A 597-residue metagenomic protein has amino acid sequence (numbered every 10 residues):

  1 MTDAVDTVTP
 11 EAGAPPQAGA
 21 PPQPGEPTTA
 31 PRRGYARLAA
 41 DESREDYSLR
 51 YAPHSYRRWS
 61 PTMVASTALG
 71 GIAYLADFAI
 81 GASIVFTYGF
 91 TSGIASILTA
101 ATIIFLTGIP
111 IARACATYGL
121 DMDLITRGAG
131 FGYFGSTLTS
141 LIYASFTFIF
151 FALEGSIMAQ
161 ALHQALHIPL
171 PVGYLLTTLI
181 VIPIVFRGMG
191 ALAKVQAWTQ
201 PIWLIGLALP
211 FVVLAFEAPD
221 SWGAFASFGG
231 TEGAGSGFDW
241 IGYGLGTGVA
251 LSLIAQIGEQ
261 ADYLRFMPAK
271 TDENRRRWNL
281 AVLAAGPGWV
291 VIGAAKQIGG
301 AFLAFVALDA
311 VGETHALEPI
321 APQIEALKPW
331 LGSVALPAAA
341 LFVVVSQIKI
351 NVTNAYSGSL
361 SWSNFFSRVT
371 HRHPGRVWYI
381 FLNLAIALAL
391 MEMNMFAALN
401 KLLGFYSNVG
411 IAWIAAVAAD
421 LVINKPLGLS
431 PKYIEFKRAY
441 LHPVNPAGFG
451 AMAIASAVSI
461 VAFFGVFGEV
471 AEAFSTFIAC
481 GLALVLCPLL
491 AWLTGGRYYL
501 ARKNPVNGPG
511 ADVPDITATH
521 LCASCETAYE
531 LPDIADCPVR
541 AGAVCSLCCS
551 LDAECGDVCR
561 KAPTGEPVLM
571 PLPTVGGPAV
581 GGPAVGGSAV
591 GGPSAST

Functional and structural regions predicted by a protein language model:
T2-P16, P21-T91, P210, W240-T247 (+2 more regions): Membrane-interface "cap" regions at the ends of multi-pass membrane proteins
Y51, I414-P488, Y498-D515, H520: C-terminal membrane-solvent junction of multi-pass transporters and transport-like membrane proteins
W59-F78, V213-P219, G229-L303, S333-V352 (+1 more regions): Hydrophobic, membrane-embedded alpha-helices of multi-pass small-molecule transporters
Y74-D77, T102-T107, Y143-A152, I202-L214 (+3 more regions): Selective recognition of specific alpha-helical transmembrane segments in multi-pass small-molecule
S83-T87, A112-A114, L153-L166, L179-T199 (+3 more regions): Membrane-water interface regions at transmembrane-helix termini and the short interhelical loops of multi-pass membrane
L98-F131, L138-Y143: Juxtamembrane transmembrane-helix boundary signature
L124-G130, F134, G155-G173, L264-E273 (+2 more regions): Helix-loop-helix connectors at the membrane interface of multi-pass transporters/channels
N364-A397, Y440-S456: Loop-to-transmembrane helix boundary motifs in multi-pass membrane proteins
